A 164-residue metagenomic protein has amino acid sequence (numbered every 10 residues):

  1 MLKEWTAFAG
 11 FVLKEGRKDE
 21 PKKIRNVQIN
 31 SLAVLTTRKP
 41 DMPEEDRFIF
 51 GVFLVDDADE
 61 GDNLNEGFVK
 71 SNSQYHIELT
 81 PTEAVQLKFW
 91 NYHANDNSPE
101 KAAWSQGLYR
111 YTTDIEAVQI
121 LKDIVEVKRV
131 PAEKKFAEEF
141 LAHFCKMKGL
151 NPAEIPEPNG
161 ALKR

Functional and structural regions predicted by a protein language model:
M1-N30, E44: Short N-terminal edge-element motif at the start of the domain
R38-E44: Short, charged beta-turn/beta-strand-edge "cap" motif at the junction between a beta-strand and an adjacent loop
D41, D59-G61: A short acidic, glycine/proline-enriched capping/turn motif at secondary-structure boundaries, especially helix N-cap
E45-R47, T113: Short, surface-exposed helix-loop/turn micro-motifs enriched in polar/charged residues
R47-D59: Short beta-strand-centered aromatic/proline hotspots
D62-R164: Contiguous surface segments at macromolecular interaction interfaces
